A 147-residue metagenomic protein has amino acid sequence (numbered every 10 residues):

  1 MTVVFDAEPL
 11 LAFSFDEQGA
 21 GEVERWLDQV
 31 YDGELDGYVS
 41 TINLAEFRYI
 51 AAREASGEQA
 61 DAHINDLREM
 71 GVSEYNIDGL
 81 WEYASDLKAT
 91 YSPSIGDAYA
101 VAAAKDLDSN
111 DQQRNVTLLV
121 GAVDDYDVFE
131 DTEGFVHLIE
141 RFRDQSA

Functional and structural regions predicted by a protein language model:
M1-V39, A52-A62: Short, well-structured N-terminal submotif of metal-dependent ribonuclease cores
T2, S73, V101, S109-A147: Acidic, PIN/NYN-like endoribonuclease modules and their adjacent C-terminal/linker elements
A7, T41, D97-V101: Conserved glycosyltransferase catalytic-site signature
L10-L11, L44, Y126: A generic structural signal for short hydrophobic patches within well-formed alpha-helices
G37, M70-T90: Acidic catalytic patch
A51-I77: Helix-adjacent hinge/juxtasegments
